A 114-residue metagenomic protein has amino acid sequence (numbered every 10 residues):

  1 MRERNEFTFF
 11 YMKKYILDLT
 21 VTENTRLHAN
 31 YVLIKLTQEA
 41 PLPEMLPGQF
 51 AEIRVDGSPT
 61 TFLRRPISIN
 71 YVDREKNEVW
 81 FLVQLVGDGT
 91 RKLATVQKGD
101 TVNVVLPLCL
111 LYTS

Functional and structural regions predicted by a protein language model:
F10-Q97: Ferredoxin-reductase
T101-N103: A contiguous, low-structure linker/loop signature
V105-L108: Ordered, amphipathic secondary-structure segments that act as subunit-interaction surfaces in large macromolecular
Y112-T113: Conserved small/polar residues in nucleotide/adenosyl-binding loops
